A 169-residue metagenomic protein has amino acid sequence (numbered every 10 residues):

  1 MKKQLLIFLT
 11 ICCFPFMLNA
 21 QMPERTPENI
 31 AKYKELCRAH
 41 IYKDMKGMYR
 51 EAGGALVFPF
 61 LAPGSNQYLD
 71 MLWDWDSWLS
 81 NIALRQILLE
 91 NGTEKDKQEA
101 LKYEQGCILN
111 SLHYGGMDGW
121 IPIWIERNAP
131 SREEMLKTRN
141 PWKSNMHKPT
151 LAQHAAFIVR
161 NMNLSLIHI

Functional and structural regions predicted by a protein language model:
M1-Q21: Bacterial Sec-dependent N-terminal signal peptides
C12-C13, C37, C107, W120: Generic recognition of cysteine residues
Q21-L72, G106, N110: Low-complexity, Ser/Thr/Pro/Gly-enriched N-terminal "stalk/linker" regions
M22, F58-W78, R132-K148: Solvent-exposed loop and edge beta-strand segments that line ligand/cofactor-binding and catalytic clefts
M45, Y49, L84, L88-N91 (+1 more regions): Short amphipathic alpha-helical segments enriched in hydrophobics
D76-E90, G106: Non-membrane alpha-helical segments in proteins
L89-N163: Helix-terminus loop motifs that line ligand-binding clefts
H168-I169: Conserved small/polar residues in nucleotide/adenosyl-binding loops
